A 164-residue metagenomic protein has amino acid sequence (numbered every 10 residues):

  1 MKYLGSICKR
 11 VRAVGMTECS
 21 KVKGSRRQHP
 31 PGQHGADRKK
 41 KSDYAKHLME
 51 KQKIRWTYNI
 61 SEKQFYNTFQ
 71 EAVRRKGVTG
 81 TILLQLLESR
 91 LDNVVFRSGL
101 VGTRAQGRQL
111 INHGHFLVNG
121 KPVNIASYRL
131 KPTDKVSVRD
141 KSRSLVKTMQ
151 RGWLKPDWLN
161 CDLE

Functional and structural regions predicted by a protein language model:
M1-S98, I125-E164: Ferredoxin-like alpha/beta domains used as RNA- or RNAP-binding modules
R97, N112, V118: Short glycine/serine/threonine-biased micro-segments
R104, L110-I111, L130: Short, well-ordered loop/turn sites that connect or cap secondary structure elements
Q106, P122: Residues in the helix-turn-helix
